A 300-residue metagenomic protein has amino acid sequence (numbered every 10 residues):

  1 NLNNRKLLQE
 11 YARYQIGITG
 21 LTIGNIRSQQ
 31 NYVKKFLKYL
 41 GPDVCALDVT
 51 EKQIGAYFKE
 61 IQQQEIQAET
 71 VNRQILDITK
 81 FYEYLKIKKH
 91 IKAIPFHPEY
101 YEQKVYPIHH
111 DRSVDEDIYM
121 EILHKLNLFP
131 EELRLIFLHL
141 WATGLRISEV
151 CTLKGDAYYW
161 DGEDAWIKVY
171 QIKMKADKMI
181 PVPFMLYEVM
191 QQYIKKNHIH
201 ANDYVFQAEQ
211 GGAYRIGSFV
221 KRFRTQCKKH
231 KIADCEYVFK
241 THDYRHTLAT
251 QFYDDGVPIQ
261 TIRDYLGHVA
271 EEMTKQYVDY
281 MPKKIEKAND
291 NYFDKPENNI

Functional and structural regions predicted by a protein language model:
Q9-H109, H124: N-terminal core-binding DNA-recognition domain of tyrosine recombinases/integrases
I108, D117-I147, K173, R245: Basic, Lys/Arg- and aromatic-enriched nucleic-acid-binding interface segment
T143, T152-Q191, E272: Conserved tyrosine-mediated DNA breakage-rejoining catalytic core shared by Y-recombinases
Y158-G162, Y237, V257-Q276, I300: Short, polar N-cap/turn motifs at the start of nucleic acid-interacting alpha helices
Q171-M174, L266-D294: Catalytic-site neighborhood detector that most strongly recognizes the C-terminal catalytic loop/helix of tyrosine
F184-E236: Active-site/catalytic core of tyrosine-dependent DNA strand-transfer enzymes
Q210, N291-I300: C-terminal secondary-structure termini that scaffold catalytic or DNA-interacting sites
V220-D264: Short, basic (Lys/Arg/His-rich) helix/loop patches that form interaction surfaces in the mid-to-C-terminal regions
